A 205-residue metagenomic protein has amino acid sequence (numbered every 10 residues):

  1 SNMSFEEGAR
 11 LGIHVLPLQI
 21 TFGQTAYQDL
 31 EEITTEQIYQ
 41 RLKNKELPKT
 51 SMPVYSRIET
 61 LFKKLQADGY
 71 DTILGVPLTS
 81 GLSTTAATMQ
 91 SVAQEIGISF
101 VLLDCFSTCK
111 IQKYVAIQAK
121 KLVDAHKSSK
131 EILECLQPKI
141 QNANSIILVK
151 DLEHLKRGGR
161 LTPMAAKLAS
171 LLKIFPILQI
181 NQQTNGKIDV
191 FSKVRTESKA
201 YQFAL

Functional and structural regions predicted by a protein language model:
S1-P53, R57: N-terminal glycine-rich anion-binding loop in soluble enzyme alpha/beta folds
N2-T25, D68, T72, G81-V101 (+2 more regions): Mixed-charge interfacial surface used for oligomerization/domain docking and macromolecular partner engagement
K45-E46, L65, K139: Alpha-helix boundary/capping residues
Y55-E59, Y201-Q202: Short, well-ordered alpha-helical scaffold segments within catalytic/effector domains
T60-D68: Short, well-structured alpha-helical segments in soluble
